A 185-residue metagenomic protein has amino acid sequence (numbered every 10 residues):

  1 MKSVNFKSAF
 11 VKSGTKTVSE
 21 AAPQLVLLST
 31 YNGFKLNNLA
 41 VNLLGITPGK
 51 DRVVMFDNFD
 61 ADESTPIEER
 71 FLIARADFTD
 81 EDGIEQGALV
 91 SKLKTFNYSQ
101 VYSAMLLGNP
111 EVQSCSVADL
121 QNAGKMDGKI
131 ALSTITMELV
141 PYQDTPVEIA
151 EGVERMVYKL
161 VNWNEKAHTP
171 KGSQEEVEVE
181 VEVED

Functional and structural regions predicted by a protein language model:
M1-A21, N58-D185: Mature exported/compartmentalized surface modules and terminal targeting/interaction regions
T17-N32: Extended, structured, electrostatic nucleic-acid-contact surfaces
Q24-L25, L44-G45, P146: Beta-strand elements of modular eukaryotic interaction domains
V26, F34, V53, M156: A broad, low-specificity signal marking well-ordered, structured residues that form hydrophobic/aromatic
T30, F34, I46-G49, T65: Alpha-helix initiation and capping sites
F34-N38, I73: Short, well-ordered beta-strand segments enriched in hydrophobic/aromatic residues
L39-D51: Short active-site loop/helix that positions an aromatic residue
D51-N58: Short conserved beta-strand and strand-loop elements enriched in small hydrophobics with frequent Asp/Gly
